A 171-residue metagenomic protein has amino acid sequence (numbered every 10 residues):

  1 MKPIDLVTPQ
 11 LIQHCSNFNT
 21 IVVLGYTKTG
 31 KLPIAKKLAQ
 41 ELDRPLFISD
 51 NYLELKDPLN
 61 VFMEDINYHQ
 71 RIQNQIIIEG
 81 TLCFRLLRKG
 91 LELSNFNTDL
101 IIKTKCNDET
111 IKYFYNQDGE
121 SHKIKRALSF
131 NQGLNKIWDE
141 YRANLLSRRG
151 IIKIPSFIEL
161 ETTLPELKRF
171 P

Functional and structural regions predicted by a protein language model:
M1-I12: N-terminal pre-Walker A segment at the start of P-loop NTPase domains
I12-F18: Phosphate-binding P-loop
V23: Hydrophobic anchor at the beta1->P-loop junction of P-loop NTPases
Y26: P-loop (Walker A) phosphate-binding loop of NTP-binding proteins
G30: Conserved glycine(s) of the Walker
K36-R71: Conserved substrate/cofactor phosphate-moiety recognition/catalytic segment in nucleotide-dependent phosphotransferases
D57-S94: Glycine-rich phosphate-binding loop used to anchor ATP phosphates in small-molecule kinases, encompassing both
T81-P171: Replace "adjacent to P-loop NTPase cores in ATP/GTP-dependent enzymes" with "adjacent to NTP-binding cores
